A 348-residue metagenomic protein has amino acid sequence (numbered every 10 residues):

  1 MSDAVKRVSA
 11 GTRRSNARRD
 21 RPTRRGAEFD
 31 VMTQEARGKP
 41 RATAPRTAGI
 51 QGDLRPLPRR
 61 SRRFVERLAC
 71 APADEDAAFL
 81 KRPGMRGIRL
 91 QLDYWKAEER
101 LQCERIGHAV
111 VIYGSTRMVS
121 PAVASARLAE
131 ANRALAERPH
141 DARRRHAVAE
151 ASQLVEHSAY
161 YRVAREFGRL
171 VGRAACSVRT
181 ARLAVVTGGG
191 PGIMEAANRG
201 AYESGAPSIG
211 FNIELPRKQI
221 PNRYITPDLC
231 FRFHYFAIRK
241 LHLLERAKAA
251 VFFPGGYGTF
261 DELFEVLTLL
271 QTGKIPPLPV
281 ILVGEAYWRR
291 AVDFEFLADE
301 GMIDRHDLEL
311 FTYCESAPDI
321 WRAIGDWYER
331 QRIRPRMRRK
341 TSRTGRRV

Functional and structural regions predicted by a protein language model:
M1-E35: Intrinsically disordered, low-complexity proline-rich regions
G26-R59: Internal gly/pro-rich beta-alpha loop/helix module that stabilizes soluble enzyme cofactors or their anionic handles
G49-R59, F64-F211: Glycine-rich beta-alpha loop segments
Q102-R105, S177-T180, Y202, N222-Y224 (+3 more regions): Solvent-exposed alpha-helices and their adjacent loops that cap or buttress functional pockets in soluble metabolic
R127-A129, Y202-E203, E265-L270, F296-D299 (+1 more regions): Short, solvent-exposed amphipathic alpha-helical segments in soluble enzyme and RNA/protein-processing domains
V186-T187, P191-F253, Y257-F260, F264: Phosphate/pyrophosphate-binding betaalpha-module
G205-K218, F253, L267-R290, R305-H306: Short, acidic/small-residue loops that bind anionic groups at enzyme active sites
L282-V348: C-terminal functional extensions of proteins
